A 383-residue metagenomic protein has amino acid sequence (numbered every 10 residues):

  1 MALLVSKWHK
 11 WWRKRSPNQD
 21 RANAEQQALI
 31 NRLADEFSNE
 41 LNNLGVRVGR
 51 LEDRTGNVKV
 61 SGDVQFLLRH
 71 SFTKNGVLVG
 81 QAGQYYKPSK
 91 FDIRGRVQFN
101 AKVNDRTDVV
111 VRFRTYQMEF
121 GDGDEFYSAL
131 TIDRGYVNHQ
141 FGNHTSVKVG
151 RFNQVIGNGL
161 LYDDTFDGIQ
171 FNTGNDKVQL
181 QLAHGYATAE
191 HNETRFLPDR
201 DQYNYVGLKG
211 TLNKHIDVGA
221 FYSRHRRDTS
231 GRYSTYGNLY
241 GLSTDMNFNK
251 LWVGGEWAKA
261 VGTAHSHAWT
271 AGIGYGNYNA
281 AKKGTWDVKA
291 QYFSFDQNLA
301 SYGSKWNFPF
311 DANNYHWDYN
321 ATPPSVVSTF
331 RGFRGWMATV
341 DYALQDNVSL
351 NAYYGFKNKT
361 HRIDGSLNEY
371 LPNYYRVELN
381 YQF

Functional and structural regions predicted by a protein language model:
A2-Q65, F72, V77-Q81: N-terminal periplasmic/intermembrane-space "pro-region" immediately following the signal or transit peptide
S6-K7, N43, L68, N143 (+4 more regions): A very general structural signal that marks isolated residues within well-ordered alpha-helical segments
W12-K14, D20, G56, K74 (+6 more regions): Short linear functional motifs in flexible/disordered or boundary regions
K14, E25, E36, E40 (+12 more regions): Glutamate identity and glutamate-enriched acidic tracts
A28, V48, L67, K74-P88 (+3 more regions): Outer-membrane beta-barrel pore domains
D35-E40, Y85, S146, R195-L197 (+2 more regions): Short linear motifs at secondary-structure transitions and domain/linker junctions
N57-K59, D63, R69, Y86-E193 (+2 more regions): Outer membrane beta-barrel
S223-H225, R232: A conserved mid-domain beta-alpha-beta active-site/ligand-binding segment of alpha/beta enzyme cores
